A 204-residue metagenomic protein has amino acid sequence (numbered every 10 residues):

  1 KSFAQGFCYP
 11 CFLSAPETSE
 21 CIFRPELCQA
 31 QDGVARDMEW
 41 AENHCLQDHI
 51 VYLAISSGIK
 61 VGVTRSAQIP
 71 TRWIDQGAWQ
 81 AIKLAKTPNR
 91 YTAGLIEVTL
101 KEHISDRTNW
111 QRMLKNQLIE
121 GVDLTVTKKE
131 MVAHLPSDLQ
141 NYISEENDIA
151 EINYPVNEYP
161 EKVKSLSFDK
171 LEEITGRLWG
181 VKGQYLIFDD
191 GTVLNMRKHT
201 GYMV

Functional and structural regions predicted by a protein language model:
K1-V204: Non-catalytic accessory segments flanking enzymatic or RNA/DNA-binding domains
